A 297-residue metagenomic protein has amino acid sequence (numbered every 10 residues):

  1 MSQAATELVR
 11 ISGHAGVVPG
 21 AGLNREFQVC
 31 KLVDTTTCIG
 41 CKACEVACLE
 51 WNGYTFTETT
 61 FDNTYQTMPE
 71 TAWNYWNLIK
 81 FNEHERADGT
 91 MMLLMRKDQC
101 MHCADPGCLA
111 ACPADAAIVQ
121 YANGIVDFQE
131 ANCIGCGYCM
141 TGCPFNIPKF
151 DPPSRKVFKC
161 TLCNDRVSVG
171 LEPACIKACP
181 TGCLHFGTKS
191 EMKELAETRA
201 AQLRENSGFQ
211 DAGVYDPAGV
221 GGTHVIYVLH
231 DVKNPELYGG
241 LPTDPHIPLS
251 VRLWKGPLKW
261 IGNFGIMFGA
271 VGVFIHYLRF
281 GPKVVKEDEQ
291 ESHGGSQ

Functional and structural regions predicted by a protein language model:
M1-Q297: Non-ligating segments of multi-cofactor redox enzymes
